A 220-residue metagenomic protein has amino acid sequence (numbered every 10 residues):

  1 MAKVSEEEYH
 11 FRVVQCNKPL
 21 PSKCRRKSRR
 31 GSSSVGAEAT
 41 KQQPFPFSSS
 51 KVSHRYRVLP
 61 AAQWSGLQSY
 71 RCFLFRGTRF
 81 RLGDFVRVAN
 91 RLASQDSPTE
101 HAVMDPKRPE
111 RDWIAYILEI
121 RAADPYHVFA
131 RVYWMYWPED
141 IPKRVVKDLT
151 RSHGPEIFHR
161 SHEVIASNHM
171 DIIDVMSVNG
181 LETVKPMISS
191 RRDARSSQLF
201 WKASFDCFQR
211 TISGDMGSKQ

Functional and structural regions predicted by a protein language model:
A2-W64, Q68-F75, A123-Q220: Epigenetic mark-reader domains in eukaryotic nuclear proteins
D84, Q95-A123, R131: Short beta-strand-centered aromatic/proline hotspots
S94-P98, R144-K147: Structured alpha-helical bundle/scaffold domains in large eukaryotic membrane-trafficking regulators
